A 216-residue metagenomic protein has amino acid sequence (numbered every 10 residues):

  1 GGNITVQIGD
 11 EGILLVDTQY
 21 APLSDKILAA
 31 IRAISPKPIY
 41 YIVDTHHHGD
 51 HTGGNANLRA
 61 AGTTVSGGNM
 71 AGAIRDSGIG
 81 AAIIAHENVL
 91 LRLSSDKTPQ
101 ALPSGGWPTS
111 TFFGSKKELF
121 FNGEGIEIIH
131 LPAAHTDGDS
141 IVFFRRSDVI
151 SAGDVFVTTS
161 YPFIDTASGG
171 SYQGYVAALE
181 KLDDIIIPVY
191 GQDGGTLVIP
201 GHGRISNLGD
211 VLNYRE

Functional and structural regions predicted by a protein language model:
G1-A30, S140-F144, V149-D154: Conserved beta-strand hairpin/beta-sheet module of binuclear metal-dependent hydrolase folds, prominently
G9-L14, A21-A81: Active-site metal-binding motif and surrounding structural segment of the metallo-beta-lactamase
I13-Y20, P162-S168, I205, D210-L212: Second-shell loop/turn segments in exported
L14-V16, V43, I83, V149-S151 (+1 more regions): Residue-level marker for buried hydrophobic side chains located in beta-strands that build the well-ordered beta-sheet
T18-Q19, H47, N88, D154-V155 (+2 more regions): Active-site metal-binding loops of divalent metal-dependent hydrolases
V43-D50, L131-V142, I199-G203: Histidine-centered catalytic micro-motifs
A73-L131, T136-D137, R145-R146, A178-I186 (+1 more regions): Metallo-beta-lactamase
V149, Q173-E216: Divalent-metal (often Zn2+) His-rich catalytic cores of metallo-beta-lactamase-fold enzymes
